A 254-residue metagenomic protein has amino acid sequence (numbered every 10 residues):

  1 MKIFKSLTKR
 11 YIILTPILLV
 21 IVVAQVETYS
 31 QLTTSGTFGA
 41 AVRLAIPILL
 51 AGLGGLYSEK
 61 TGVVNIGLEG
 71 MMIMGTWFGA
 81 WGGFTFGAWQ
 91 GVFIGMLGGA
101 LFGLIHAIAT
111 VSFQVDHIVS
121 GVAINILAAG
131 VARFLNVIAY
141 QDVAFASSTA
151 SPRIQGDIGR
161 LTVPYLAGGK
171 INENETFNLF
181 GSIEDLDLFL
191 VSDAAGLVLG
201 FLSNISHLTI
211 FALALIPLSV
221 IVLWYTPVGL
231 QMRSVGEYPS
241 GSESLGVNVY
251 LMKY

Functional and structural regions predicted by a protein language model:
M1-L50, F78, F86-W89: Membrane-interfacial amphipathic/re-entrant helices at transmembrane-helix boundaries
K2-I12, S112-A123, Y250: Alpha-helical transmembrane segments and their helix-start/interface "positive-inside/aromatic belt" motifs in integral
E27-S30, T61, T85, F134-V143: Transmembrane alpha-helix boundary signature
G36-F86, G91-V92, M96-I118: Single transmembrane alpha-helix segments in multi-pass membrane proteins
N65, F78, D116, L127 (+3 more regions): Terminal peptide-recognition signature
G98, I124-A128: Transmembrane alpha-helical core residues of multi-pass small-molecule transporters, especially secondary transporters
A128-L223, Y254: Transmembrane helix-bundle core of multi-pass membrane transporters and related energy-transducing complexes
L218-Y254: Membrane-helix/interface signature in polytopic inner-membrane proteins
